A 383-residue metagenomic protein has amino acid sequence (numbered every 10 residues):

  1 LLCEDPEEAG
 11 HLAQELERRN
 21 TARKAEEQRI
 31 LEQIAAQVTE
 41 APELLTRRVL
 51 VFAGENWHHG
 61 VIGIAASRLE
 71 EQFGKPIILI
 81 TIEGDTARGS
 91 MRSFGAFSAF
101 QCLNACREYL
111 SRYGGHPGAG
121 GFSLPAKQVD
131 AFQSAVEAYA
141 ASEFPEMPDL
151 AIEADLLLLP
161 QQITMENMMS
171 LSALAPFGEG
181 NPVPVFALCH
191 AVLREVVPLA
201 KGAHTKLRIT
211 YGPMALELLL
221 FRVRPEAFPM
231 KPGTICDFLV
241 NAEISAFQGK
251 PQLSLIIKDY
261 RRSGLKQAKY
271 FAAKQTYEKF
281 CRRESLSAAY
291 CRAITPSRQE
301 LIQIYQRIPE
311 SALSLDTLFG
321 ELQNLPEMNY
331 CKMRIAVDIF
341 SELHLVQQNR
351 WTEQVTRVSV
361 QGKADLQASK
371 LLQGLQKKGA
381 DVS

Functional and structural regions predicted by a protein language model:
L1-A131, L199: Hydrophobic helix-and-loop "lid/oligomerization" segment in the mid-to-C-terminal part of catalytic domains
T86, W351-Q361: Minor-groove-contacting beta-hairpin "wing" of winged helix-turn-helix DNA-binding domains
Q128-Q133, E226, M230-K269: OB-fold single-stranded nucleic acid-binding module
L156-L216: Accessory interdomain/linker segments of ATP-dependent helicases and helicase-like nucleic-acid enzymes that mediate
P213-K231: Beta-strand/loop nucleic-acid-binding surfaces
Y277-P326: Short amphipathic alpha-helical interface segments
D338-T352: A short, conserved structural fragment
V360-S383: Short, amphipathic alpha-helical interaction segments positioned at domain boundaries
